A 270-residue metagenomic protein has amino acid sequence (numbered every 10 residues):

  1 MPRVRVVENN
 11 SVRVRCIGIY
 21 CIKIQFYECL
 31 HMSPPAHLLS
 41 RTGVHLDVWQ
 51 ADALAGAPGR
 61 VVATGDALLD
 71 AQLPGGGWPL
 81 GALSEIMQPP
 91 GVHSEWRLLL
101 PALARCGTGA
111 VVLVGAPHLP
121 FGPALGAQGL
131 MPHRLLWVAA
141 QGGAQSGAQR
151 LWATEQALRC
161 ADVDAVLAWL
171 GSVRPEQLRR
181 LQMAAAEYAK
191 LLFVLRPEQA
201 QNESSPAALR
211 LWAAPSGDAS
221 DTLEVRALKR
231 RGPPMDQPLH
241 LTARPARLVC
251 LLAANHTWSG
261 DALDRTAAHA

Functional and structural regions predicted by a protein language model:
P2-L113, A127, R230-P233, L252-A270: Detector for small/aliphatic-rich hydrophobic stretches
L69, I86, L135, V166 (+2 more regions): Conserved RecA-like P-loop NTPase ATPase core
G76, R105-C106, G129-L130, Q156-C160 (+1 more regions): Conserved catalytic network of the ASCE P-loop NTPase/AAA+ motor domain
L98-A102, A124, A153, Q177-L181 (+1 more regions): A short acidic, amphipathic alpha-helical/loop segment
V112-V173: Long, charge-dense
P123-L125, E155, L178-R180, S204-P206 (+1 more regions): Short, well-ordered secondary-structure micro-motifs
R159-E203, A214-S216: A contiguous pocket-lining binding segment that forms or flanks enzyme active sites
V194-D261, A267: Phosphate-binding/switch region of NTP-binding enzymes
